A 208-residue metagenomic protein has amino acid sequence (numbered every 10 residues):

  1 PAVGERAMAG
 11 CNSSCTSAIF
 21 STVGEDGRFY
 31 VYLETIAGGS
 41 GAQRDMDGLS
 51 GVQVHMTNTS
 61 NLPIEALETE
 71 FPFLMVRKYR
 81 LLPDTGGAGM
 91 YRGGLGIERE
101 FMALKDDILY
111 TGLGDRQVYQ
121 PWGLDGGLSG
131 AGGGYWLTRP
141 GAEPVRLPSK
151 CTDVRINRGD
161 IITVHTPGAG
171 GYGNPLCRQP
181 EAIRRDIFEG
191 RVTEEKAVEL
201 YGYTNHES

Functional and structural regions predicted by a protein language model:
P1-E207: Glycine/proline-enriched, intrinsically flexible loops and inter-domain linkers
